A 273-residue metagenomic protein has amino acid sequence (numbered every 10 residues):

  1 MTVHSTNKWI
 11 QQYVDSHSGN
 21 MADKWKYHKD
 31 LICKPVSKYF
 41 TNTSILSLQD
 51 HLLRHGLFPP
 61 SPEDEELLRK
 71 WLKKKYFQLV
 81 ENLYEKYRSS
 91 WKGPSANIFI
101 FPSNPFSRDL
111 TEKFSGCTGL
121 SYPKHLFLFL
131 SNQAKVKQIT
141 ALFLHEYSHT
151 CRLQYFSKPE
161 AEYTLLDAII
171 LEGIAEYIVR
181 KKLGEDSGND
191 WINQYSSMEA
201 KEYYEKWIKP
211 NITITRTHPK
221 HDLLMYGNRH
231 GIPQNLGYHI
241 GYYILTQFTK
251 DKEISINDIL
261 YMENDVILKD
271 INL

Functional and structural regions predicted by a protein language model:
M1-W71: N-terminal low-structure segments adjacent to metalloprotease catalytic domains across cellular compartments
T2, T6, I10, L130 (+1 more regions): Post-HExxH zinc-binding segment in Zn-dependent metallohydrolases
P59-Y122: Auxiliary, metal-adjacent structural segments of Zn-dependent hydrolase domains
F127-L142: Short pre-active-site segment immediately N-terminal to the catalytic Zn-binding motif
T140, D167, L171, G237: Hydrophobic (often cysteine-bearing) scaffold residues that line and stabilize catalytic clefts of nucleotide/cofactor
A141-Q154, E176: Active-site recognition of the HExxH zinc-binding catalytic motif
K158-E160: Membrane-interface helix caps and helix-loop-helix hairpins in membrane proteins
I208-L273: Pan-zinc metallopeptidase signature
